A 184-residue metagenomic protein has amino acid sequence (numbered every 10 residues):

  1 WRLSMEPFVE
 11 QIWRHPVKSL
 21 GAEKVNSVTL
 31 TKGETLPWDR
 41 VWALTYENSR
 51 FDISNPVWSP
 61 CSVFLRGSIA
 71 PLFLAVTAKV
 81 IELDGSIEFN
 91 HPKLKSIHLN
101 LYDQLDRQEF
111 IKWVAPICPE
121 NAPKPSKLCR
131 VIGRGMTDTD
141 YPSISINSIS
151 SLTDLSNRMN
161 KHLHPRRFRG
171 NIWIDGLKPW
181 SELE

Functional and structural regions predicted by a protein language model:
M5-E182: Electropositive, beta-rich accessory/interaction domains or terminal extensions that provide binding surfaces
